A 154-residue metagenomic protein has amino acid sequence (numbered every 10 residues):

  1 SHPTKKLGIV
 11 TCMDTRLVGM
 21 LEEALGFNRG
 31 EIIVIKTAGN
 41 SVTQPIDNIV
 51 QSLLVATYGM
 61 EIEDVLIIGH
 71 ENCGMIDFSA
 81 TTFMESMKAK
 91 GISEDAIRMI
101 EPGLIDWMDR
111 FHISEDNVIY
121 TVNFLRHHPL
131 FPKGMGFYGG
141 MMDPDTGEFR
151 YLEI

Functional and structural regions predicted by a protein language model:
S1-D47: Short, conserved "active-site rim" segments that organize catalytic pockets and cofactor/ligand binding
S1-K5, N40-I49, V55-M60, M75-I154: Divalent-metal-activated hydrolytic enzyme cores
V10-C12, K36, I68-H70, G140-D143: Short beta-strand segments
G19-E22, S52-A56: Short, charged beta->alpha transition segments
Y58-H70: Ordered, amphipathic secondary-structure segments that act as subunit-interaction surfaces in large macromolecular
